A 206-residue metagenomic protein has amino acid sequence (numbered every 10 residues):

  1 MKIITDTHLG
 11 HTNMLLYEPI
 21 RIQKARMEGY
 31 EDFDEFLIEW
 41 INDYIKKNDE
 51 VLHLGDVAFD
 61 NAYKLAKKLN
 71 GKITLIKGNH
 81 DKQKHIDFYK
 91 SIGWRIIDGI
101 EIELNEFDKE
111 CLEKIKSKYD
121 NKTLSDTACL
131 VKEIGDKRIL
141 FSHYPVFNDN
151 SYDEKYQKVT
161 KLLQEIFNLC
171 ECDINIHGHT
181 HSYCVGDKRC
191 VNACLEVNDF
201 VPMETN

Functional and structural regions predicted by a protein language model:
M1-L65, V197: N-terminal active-site segment of His-dependent metallophosphoesterases
T5-L9, G55-F59, N79-D81, H143-V146 (+2 more regions): Active-site metal-binding loops of divalent metal-dependent hydrolases
G10-N13, D60-A62, K82-I86, N148-N150 (+2 more regions): Short catalytic/ligand-binding loop motif for oxyanion handling, primarily in non-cytosolic enzymes, centered on
E50, K72, R189: Residues at the starts of beta-strands that form the adenosine-phosphate
A62-K68, D87-F88, K155, E165: A short acidic, amphipathic alpha-helical/loop segment
N70-K90: Active-site HxH/HxHxD metal-binding segment of metal-dependent hydrolases
S91-G93, D98-K109, K114-N206: Conserved beta-sheet core of the metallophosphoesterase superfamily
